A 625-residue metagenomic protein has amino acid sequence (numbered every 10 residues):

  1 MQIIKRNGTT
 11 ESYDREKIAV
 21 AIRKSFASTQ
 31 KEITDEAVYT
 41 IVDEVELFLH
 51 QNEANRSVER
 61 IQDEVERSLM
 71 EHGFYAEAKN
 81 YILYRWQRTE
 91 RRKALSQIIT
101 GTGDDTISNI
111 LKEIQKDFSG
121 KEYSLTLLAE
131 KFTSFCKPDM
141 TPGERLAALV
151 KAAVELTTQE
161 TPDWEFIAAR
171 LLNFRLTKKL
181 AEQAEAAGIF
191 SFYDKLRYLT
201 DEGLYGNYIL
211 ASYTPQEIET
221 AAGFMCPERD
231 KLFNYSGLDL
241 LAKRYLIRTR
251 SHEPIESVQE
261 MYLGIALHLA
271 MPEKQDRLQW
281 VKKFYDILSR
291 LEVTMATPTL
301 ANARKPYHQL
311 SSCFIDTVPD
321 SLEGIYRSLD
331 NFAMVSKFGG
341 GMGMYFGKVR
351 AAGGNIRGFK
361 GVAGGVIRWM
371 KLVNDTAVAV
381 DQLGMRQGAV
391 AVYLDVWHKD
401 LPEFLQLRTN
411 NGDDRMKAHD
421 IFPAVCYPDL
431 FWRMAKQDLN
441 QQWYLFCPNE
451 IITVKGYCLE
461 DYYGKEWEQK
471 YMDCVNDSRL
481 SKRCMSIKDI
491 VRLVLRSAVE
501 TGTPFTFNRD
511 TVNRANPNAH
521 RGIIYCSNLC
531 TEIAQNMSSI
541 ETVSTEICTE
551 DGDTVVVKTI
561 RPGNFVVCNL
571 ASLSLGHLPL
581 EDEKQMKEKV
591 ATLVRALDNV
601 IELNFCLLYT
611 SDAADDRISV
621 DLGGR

Functional and structural regions predicted by a protein language model:
M1-S611, R617-S619, R625: Extended catalytic cores of very large enzyme megasubunits
